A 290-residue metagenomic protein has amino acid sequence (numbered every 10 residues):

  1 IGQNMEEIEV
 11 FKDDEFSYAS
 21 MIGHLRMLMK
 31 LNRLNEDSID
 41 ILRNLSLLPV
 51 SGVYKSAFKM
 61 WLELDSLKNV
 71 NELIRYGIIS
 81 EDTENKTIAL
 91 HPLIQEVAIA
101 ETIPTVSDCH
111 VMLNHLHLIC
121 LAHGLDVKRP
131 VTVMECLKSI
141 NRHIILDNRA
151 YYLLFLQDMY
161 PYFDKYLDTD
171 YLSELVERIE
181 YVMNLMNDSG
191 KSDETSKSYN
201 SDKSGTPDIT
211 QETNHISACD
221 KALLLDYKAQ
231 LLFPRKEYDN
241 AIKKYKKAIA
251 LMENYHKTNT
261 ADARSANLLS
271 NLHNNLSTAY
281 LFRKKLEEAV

Functional and structural regions predicted by a protein language model:
I1-S38: Loop-to-helix "switch" segment enriched in basic and acidic residues adjacent to catalytic/ligand pockets
L25-T102, C109-N114: C-terminal boundary/linker of central alpha/beta nucleotide-binding cores
D108-D188, E212-C219, L223-L224: Extended alpha-helical scaffolding segments used for macromolecular assembly and cargo binding
Y166-T169, R235, R283: Structural motif corresponding to the intra-repeat A-B loop/turn of tetratricopeptide repeats
L172-L175, A241, A289: Single-residue signature of alpha-solenoid repeat helices
V176-I179, Y245, M252: Hydrophobic/aromatic packing residues within the alpha-helices of TPR/SEL1-like helical repeat arrays
L185-I216: Intrinsically disordered, low-complexity terminal tails and inter-domain linkers enriched for S/T/G/P/D/E
C219-P234, R264-F282: Conserved alpha-helical positions within TPR/SEL1-like repeat arrays
